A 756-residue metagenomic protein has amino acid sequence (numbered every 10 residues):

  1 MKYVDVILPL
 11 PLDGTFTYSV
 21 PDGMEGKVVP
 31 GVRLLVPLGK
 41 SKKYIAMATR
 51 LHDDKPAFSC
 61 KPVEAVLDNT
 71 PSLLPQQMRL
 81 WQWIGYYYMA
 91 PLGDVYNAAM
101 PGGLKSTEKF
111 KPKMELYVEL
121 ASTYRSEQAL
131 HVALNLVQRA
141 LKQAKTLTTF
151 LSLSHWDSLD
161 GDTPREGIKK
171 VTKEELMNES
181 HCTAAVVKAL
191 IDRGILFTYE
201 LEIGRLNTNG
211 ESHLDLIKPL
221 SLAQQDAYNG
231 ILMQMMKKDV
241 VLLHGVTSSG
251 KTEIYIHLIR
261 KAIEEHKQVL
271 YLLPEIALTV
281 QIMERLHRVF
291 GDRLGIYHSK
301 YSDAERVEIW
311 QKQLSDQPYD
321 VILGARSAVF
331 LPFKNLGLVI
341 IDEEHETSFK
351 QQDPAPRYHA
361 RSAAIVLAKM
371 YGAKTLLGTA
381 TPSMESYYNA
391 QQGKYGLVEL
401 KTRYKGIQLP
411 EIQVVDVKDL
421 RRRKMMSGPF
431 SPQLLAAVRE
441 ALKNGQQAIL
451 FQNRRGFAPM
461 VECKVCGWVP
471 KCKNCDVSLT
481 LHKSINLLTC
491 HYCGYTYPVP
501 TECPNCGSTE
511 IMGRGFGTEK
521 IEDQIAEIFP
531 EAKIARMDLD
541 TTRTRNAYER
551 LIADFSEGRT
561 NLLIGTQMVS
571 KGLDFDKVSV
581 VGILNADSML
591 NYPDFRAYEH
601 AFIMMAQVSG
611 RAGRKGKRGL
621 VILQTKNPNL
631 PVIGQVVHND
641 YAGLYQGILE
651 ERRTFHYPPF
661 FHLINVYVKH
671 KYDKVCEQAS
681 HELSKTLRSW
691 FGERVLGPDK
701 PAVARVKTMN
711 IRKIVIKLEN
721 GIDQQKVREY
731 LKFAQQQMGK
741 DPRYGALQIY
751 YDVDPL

Functional and structural regions predicted by a protein language model:
M1-T379, Q391-I407, W690, Q724-L756: Accessory, non-ATPase domains that flank or precede helicase/AAA+ motor cores in DNA-metabolism machines
L12, R455, T708: A short catalytic or substrate-binding loop motif that flags glycine-/basic-rich loops and adjacent residues that bind
G14-F16, T172, H662-I664, N710-R712: Short amphipathic alpha-helical segments
R50-H52, M100, E200-E202, Q452-R454 (+4 more regions): A general secondary-structure junction signal
V118, I412, L479, I511 (+2 more regions): Generic structural motif
D215-S221, Q225, K237-E677, K685 (+4 more regions): Inter-lobe coupling/hinge segments of SF2-like helicase ATPases
K685-N710, I749: A carboxyl-terminal module marker
